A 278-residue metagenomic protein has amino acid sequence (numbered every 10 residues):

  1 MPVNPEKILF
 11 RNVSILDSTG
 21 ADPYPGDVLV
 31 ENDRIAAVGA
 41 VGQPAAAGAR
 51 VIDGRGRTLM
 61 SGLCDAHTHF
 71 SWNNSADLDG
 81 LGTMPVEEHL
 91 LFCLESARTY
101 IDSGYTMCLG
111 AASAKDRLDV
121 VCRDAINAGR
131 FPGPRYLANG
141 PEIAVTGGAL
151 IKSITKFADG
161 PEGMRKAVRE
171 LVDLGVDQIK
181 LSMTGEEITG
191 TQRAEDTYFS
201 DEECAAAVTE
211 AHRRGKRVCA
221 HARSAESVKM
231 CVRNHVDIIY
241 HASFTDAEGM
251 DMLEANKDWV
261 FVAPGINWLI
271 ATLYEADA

Functional and structural regions predicted by a protein language model:
M1-I8, I15-S61: Histidine-rich, glycine-flanked metal-binding segment
V13, V28, D33, G56 (+9 more regions): Divalent metal-coordination and catalytic microenvironments
R57-D124, E202, N234: Metal-associated gating/positioning segment near the N- to mid-region
G62-L78, L137-I154, C204-A205, E275-A276: N-terminal small/glycine-rich loop or linker at the start of catalytic domains across soluble metabolic enzymes
L78-L91, G148-K166, R217-C219: Active-site mouth loops of central-metabolism enzymes
F92-L118, P132-E142, V176-T189, K216-R217 (+3 more regions): Divalent metal-dependent hydrolysis catalytic cores, especially in the metallo-beta-lactamase
G147-E203: Active-site gating/metal-coordination segments in enzymes
G185-A278: Active-site core of metal-dependent hydrolases
